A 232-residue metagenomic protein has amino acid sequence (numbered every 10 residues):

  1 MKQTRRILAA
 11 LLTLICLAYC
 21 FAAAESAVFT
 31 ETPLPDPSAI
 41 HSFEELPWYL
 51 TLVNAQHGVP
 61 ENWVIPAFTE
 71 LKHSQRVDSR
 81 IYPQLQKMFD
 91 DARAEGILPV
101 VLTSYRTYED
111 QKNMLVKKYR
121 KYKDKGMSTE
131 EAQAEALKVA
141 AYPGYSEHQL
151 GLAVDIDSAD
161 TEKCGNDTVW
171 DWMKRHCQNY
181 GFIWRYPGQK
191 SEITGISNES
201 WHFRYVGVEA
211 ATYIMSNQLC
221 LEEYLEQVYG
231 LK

Functional and structural regions predicted by a protein language model:
T4-E25: Sec-dependent N-terminal signal peptides of Gram-positive bacterial secreted proteins and lipoproteins
Y19-K232: Extracytoplasmic cell-surface/polysaccharide-interacting catalytic and binding patches
